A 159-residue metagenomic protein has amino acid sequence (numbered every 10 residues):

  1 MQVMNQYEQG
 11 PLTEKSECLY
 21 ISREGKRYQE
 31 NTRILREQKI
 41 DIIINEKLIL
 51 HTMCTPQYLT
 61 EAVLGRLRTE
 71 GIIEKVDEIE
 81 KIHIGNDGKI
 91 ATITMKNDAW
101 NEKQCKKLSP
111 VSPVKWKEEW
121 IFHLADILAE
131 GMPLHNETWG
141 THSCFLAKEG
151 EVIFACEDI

Functional and structural regions predicted by a protein language model:
Q2-E149, F154-A155: Intrinsically disordered, low-complexity regions enriched in acidic/Ser/Thr/Pro/Gln residues
E157-I159: Short beta->alpha transition motifs characteristic of CBS
